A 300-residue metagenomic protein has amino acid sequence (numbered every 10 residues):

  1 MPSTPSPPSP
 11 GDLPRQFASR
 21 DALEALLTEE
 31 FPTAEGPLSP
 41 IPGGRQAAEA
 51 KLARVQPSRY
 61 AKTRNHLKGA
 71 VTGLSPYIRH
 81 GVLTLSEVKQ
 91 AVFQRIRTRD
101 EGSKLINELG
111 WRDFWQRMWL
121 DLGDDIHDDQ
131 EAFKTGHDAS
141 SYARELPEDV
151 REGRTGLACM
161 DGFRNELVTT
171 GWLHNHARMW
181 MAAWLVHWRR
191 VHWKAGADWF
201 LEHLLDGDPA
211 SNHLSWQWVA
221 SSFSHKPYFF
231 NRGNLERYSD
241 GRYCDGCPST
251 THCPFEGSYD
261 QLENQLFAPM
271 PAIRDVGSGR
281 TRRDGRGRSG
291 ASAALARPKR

Functional and structural regions predicted by a protein language model:
M1-N175, A183-R300: C-terminal catalytic domain of photolyase/cryptochrome flavoproteins, centering on the FAD-binding pocket
W180: Catalytic core of non-heme Fe(II) oxygenases with the double-stranded beta-helix
